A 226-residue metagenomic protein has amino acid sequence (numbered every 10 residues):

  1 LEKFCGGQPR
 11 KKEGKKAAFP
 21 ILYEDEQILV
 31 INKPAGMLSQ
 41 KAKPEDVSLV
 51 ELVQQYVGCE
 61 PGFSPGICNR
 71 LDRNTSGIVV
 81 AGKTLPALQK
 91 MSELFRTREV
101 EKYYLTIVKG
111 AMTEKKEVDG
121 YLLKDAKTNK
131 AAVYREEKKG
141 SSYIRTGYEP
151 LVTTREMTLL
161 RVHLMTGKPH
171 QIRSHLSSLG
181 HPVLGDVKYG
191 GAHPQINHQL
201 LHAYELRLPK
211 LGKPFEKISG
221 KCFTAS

Functional and structural regions predicted by a protein language model:
L1, C5-F19, Y23, Q27 (+5 more regions): Pseudouridine synthases involved in rRNA/tRNA modification
L1-R145, V152-T154, L200, T224: RNA pseudouridine synthases
I78, L160-V162: A generic structural motif
K109, V162-M165: A structural micro-motif recognizing beta-strand termini and the immediately following turn/loop segments
